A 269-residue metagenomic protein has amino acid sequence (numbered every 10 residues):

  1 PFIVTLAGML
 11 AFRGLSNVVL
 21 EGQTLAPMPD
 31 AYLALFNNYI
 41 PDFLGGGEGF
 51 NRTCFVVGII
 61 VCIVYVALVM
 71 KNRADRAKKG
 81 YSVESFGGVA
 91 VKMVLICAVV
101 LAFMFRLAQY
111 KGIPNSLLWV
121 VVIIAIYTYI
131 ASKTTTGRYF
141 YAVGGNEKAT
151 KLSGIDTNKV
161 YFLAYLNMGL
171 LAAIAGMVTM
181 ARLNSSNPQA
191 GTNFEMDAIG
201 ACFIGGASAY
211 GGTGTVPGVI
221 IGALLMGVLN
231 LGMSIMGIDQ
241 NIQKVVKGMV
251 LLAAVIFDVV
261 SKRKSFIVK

Functional and structural regions predicted by a protein language model:
I3, D156-N167: Short hydrophobic alpha-helical segments within the ABC transporter permease transmembrane module
I3, D30, E48-I59, G112-W119 (+3 more regions): Loop-to-transmembrane alpha-helix initiation sites
M9, R13-A131, F266-K269: Transmembrane helix-bundle core of multi-pass membrane transporters and related energy-transducing complexes
S16-V19, M104-L117, T128-G137, L171-I199 (+1 more regions): Inter-helical junctions in multi-pass inner-membrane proteins, predominant in energy-converting antiporter-like
I60, L118-I126, L163, N167 (+3 more regions): Lipid-exposed faces of alpha-helical membrane segments in multi-pass integral membrane proteins
V64-R76, I220-K269: C-terminal transmembrane helix and the adjacent membrane-cytosol boundary/short C-terminal tail of inner/organellar
Y165-V178, R182-K247: Transmembrane alpha-helical segments in multi-pass inner-membrane proteins
